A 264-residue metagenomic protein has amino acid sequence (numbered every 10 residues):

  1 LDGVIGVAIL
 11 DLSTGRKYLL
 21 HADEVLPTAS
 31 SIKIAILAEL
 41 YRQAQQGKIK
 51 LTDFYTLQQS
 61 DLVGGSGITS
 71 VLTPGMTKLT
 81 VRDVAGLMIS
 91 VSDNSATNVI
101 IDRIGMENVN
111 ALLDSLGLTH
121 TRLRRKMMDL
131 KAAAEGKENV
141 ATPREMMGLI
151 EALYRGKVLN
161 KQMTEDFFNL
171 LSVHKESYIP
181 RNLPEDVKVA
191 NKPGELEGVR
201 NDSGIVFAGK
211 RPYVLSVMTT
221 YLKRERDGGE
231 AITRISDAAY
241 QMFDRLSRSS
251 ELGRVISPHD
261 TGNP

Functional and structural regions predicted by a protein language model:
L1-A22: A short, well-structured edge-of-sheet supersecondary motif
V4, T77, N98-I150, Y154-R155: Mid-domain, small-residue-enriched loop/turn segments at the edges of structured enzyme/sensor domains
L10-L12, H21, Q58-S60, I89-S92 (+5 more regions): Active-site-proximal beta-strand/loop segments in catalytic clefts of secreted hydrolases
L12-S13, L51-T69, I104-G105, L170 (+1 more regions): Acidic helix-start/capping segments at beta-turn-to-alpha-helix junctions
G15, P27-Y55, L215: Active-site SXXK
L20-H21, T80-V84, V91-A96, K126-A134 (+2 more regions): Flexible glycine/proline-enriched surface loops and loop-helix/loop-strand junctions
L62-N98: Conserved catalytic neighborhood of penicillin-recognizing serine enzymes
R103-G105, G148-S177, P184, K188 (+1 more regions): Structured C-terminal helix/loop/strand segments within mature extracytoplasmic catalytic/sensor domains
